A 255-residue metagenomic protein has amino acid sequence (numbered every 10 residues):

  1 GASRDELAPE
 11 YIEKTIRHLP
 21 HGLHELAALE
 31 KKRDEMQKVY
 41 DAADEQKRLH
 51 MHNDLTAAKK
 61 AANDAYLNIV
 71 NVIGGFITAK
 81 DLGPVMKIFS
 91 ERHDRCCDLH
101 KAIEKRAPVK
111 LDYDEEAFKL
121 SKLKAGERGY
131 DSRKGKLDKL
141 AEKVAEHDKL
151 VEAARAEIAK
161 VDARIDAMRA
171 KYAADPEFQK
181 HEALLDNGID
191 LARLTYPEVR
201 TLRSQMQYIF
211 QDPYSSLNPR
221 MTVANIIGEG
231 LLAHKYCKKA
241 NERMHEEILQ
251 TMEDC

Functional and structural regions predicted by a protein language model:
G1, S215-S216: Ser/Thr-glycine-rich phosphate-binding loops at phosphate-binding pockets of nucleotides, nucleotide cofactors
A2-A61, Y66-D148, R155, D162 (+1 more regions): ABC ATPase NBD coupling module
P176, A183, E242-C255: Conserved ABC ATPase "signature" region
I189, L194, S204, P219-N225 (+1 more regions): Short beta-to-alpha loop/turn elements within the nucleotide-binding domains of ABC transporters
T195, V199, K238-N241, H245: Flexible, glycine- and charge-enriched loops at secondary-structure boundaries
E198-M206, Q211-P213, V223, E247: ABC transporter nucleotide-binding domains
Y214, R220-Y236, H245, E253: Short helical segment in ABC ATPase nucleotide-binding domains corresponding to the A-loop/adjacent helical element
